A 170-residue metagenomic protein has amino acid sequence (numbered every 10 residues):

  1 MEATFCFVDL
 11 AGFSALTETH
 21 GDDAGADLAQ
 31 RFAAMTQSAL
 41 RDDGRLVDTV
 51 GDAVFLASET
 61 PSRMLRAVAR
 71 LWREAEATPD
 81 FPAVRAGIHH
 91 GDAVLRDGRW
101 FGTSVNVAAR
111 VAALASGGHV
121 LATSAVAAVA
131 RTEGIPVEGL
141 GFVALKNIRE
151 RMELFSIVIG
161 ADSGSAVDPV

Functional and structural regions predicted by a protein language model:
M1-R66: Catalytic NTP-binding/metal-coordinating core of nucleotidyl cyclase/transferase enzymes
Q30-A33, D42, A113, L140 (+1 more regions): Juxtamembrane helix-loop transition sites at the ends of transmembrane segments in multi-pass membrane proteins
F55-G164: Catalytic beta-strand-to-alpha-helix segment of the class III nucleotidyl cyclase homology domain
G164-V170: Short, charged, solvent-exposed linker or helix-capping segments at domain edges/interfaces that act as flexible hinges
